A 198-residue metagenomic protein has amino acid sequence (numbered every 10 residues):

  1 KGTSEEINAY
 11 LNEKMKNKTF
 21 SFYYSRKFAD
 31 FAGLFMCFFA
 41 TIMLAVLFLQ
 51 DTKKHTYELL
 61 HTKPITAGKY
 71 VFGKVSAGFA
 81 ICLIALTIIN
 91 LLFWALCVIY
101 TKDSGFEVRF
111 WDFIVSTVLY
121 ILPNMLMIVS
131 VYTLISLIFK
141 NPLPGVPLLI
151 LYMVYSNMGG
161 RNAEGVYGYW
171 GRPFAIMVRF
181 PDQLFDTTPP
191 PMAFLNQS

Functional and structural regions predicted by a protein language model:
T3-I42, L47, F72-F139: Secretory targeting signals
N12-K16, F20, L151-S198: Terminal transmembrane helical anchor/hairpin motif
L44-K63: Transmembrane helix boundary and interhelical loop/hinge segments in multi-pass membrane proteins
H55-T56, S130, V146: Transmembrane alpha-helix boundary/hinge residues in polytopic small-molecule transporters
Y57, Y70-V71: Active-site-flanking alpha-helical
T66-A67: Short coil/turn motifs that cap or connect alpha-helices
Y70, P144-G145: Alpha-helical transmembrane segments and their helix-entry boundary regions
G78-I88, G145-V166: Hydrophobic alpha-helical membrane-insertion segments
